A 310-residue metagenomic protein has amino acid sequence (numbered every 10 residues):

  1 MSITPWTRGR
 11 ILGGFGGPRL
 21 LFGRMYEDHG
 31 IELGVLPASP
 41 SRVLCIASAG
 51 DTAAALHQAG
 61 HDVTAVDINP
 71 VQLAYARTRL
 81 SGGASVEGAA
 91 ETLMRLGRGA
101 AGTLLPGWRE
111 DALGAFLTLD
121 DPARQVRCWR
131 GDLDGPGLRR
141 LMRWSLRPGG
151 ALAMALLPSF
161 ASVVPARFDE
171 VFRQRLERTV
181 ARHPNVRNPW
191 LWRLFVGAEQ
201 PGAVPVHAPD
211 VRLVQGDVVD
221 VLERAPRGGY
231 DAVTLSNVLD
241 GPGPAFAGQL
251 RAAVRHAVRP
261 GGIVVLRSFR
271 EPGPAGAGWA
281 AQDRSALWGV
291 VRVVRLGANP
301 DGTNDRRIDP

Functional and structural regions predicted by a protein language model:
M1-S39: S-adenosyl-L-methionine
A49-A59: Conserved SAM-binding loop of SAM-dependent methyltransferases across substrates and taxa, primarily the Class I
V63-D67: Conserved SAM-binding motif I beta-strand of class I
V71-V206: Class I S-adenosyl-L-methionine-dependent methyltransferase module
E223-T234: A short acidic, Gly/Pro-enriched loop at the edge of an enzyme's catalytic core that lines a small-molecule cofactor
G248-P260: A short glycine-rich, Lys/Arg-flanked "PGG" loop and its adjoining helix->strand segment in the class I
G261-R270: Conserved beta-strand signature within the Rossmann-like core of class I S-adenosyl-L-methionine
A280-P310: Core SAM-dependent methyltransferase catalytic element
